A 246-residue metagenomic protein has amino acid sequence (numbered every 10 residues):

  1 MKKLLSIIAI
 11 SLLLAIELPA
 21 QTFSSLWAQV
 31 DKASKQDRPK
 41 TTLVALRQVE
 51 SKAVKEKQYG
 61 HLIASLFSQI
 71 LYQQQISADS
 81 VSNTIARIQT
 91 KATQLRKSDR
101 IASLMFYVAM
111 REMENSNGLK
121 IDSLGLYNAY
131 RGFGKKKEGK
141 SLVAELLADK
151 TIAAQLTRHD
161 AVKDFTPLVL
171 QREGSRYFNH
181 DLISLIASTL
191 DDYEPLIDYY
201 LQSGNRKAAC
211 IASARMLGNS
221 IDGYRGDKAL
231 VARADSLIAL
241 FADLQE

Functional and structural regions predicted by a protein language model:
M1-L4: Positively charged n-region of N-terminal signal peptides that target proteins for export
S6-E17: Bacterial N-terminal signal peptides
F23-E246: Extracytoplasmic/secretory-pathway proteins
